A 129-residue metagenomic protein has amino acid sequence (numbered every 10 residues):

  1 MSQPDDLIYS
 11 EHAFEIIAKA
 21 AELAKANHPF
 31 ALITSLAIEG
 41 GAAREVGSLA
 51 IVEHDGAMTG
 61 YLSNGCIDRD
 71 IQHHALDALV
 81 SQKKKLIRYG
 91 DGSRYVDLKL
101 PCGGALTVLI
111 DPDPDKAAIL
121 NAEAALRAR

Functional and structural regions predicted by a protein language model:
M1-R129: Segments forming oxygen-rich coordination pockets for charged ligands
